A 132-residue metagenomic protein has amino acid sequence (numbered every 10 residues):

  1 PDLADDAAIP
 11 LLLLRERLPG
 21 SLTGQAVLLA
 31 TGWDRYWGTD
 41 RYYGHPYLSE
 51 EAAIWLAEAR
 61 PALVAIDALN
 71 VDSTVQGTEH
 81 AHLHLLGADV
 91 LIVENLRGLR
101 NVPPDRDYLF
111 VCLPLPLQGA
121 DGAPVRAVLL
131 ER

Functional and structural regions predicted by a protein language model:
P1-R132: Active-/binding-site microenvironments in catalytic and ligand-binding cores
